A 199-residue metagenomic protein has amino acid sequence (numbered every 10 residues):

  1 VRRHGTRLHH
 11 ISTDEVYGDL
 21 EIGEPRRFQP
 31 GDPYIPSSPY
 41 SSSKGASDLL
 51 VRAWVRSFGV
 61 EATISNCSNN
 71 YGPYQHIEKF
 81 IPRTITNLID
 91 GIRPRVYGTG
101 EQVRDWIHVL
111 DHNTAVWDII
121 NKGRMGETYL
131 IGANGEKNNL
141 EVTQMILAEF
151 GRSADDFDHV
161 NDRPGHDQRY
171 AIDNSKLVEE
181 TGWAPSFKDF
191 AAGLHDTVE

Functional and structural regions predicted by a protein language model:
V1-S37: Conserved Rossmann-fold NAD(P)-dependent oxidoreductase catalytic core, especially the SDR/UDP-sugar
R3, D19, I35-T63, L88-I89: Active-site Tyr-X1-5-Lys
R7, E61-T63, E127: Structural signature of beta-strand start/N-cap positions in the alpha/beta core of ABC transporter nucleotide-binding
H9-I11, S65, T84: Hydrophobic structural elements of the Rossmann-like NAD(P)H-binding subdomain that define the short-chain
Y17-G18, I35-P39, T63-F80: Flexible, glycine-rich beta-alpha linker
V51, T84, L177-V178: Structural element of the ATP-grasp superfamily
A62-I64, R95-V96: Conserved active-site beta-strand element of glycosyltransferases/polysaccharide synthases
L88-E199: C-terminal substrate-binding subdomain of Rossmann-fold SDR/epimerase-dehydratase oxidoreductases
